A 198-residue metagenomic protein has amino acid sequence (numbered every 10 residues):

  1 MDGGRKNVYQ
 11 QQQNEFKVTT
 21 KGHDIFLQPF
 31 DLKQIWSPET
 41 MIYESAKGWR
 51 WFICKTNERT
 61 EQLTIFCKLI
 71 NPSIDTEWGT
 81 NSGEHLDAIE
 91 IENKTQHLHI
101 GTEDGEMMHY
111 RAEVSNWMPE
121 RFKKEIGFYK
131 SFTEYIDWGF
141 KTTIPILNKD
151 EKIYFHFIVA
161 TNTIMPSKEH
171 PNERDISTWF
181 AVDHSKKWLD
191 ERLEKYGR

Functional and structural regions predicted by a protein language model:
M1-Y43, E103-D104, H109-V114, N148 (+1 more regions): An extended acidic
V18, I25-L27, I53-C54, L63-C67 (+4 more regions): Hydrophobic beta-strand residues in large extracellular and virion-surface proteins
T20, K55, K130-S131: Short acidic, glycine-rich loop/turn motifs
K21-H23, E39-M41, K47-G48, E61 (+4 more regions): Intrinsic-disorder/low-complexity loop/linker signature
L27, N71-K152: Trp/Gly-enriched beta-strand surface patches
F30-T40, G48-R50, D87-E92, L98-H99: Preference for long, amphipathic alpha-helical scaffolds in soluble/luminal domains and all-alpha bundles
I35-S37, Y43, E61, P72-I74 (+2 more regions): Acidic/polar, glycine-enriched structural segments that form the non-catalytic walls/loops of the carbohydrate-binding
A46-K47, F52-A88, S167-E169: Acidic (Asp/Glu-rich), glycine- and aromatic
